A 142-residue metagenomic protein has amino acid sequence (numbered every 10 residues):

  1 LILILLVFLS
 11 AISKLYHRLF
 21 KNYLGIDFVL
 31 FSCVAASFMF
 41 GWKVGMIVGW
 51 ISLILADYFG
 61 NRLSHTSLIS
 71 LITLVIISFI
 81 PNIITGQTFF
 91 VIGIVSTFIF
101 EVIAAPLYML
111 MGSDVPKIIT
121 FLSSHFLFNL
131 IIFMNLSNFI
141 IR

Functional and structural regions predicted by a protein language model:
L1-A35, M39, M134: Hydrophobic transmembrane alpha-helices
L1-L6, K21-F28, G45, H65-S70 (+2 more regions): Short, aromatic-rich membrane-interface segments at the entry and exit of alpha-helical transmembrane domains
L9-K21, L53-T66, A104-S113: C-terminal ends of transmembrane helices
V29-I47, S78-N82: Generic transmembrane alpha-helix motif of multi-pass integral membrane proteins
V34, G49-A56, I69, S78: Internal, well-ordered alpha-helical scaffold/interface segments that support domain packing or protein-protein contacts
W42-V48, I118-S123: Membrane-interface alpha-helices at helix entry/exit sites of multi-pass transporters
L63-R142: Membrane-embedded alpha-helical hairpins and interfacial helices in multi-pass inner-membrane proteins
